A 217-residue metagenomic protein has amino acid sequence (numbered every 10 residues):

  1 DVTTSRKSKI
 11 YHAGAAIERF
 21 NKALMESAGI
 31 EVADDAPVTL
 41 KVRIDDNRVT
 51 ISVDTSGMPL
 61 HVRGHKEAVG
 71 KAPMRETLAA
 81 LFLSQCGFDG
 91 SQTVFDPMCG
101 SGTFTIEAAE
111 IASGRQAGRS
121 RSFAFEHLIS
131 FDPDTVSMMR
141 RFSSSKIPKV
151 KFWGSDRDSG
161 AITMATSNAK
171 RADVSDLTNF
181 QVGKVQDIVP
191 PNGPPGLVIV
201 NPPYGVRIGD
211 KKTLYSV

Functional and structural regions predicted by a protein language model:
D1-E76, L83: Non-catalytic, mostly N-terminal accessory regions of nucleic-acid modification and defense proteins
G14-I17, G57, A109-S113, N168-A169 (+1 more regions): Short, glycine/charged-enriched secondary-structure capping and boundary segments
T39, R48-T50, S91-V94, K151 (+1 more regions): Beta-sheet entry/capping signal
A72-T77, K212-S216: Conserved phosphate-coordination/catalytic loops
M74-V189: Conserved S-adenosyl-L-methionine
S155-T163, V206-V217: Conserved Class I SAM-dependent methyltransferase catalytic core
N168, V200-I208: Amphipathic alpha-helical repeat scaffolds
Q186-V198: A short acidic, Gly/Pro-enriched loop at the edge of an enzyme's catalytic core that lines a small-molecule cofactor
